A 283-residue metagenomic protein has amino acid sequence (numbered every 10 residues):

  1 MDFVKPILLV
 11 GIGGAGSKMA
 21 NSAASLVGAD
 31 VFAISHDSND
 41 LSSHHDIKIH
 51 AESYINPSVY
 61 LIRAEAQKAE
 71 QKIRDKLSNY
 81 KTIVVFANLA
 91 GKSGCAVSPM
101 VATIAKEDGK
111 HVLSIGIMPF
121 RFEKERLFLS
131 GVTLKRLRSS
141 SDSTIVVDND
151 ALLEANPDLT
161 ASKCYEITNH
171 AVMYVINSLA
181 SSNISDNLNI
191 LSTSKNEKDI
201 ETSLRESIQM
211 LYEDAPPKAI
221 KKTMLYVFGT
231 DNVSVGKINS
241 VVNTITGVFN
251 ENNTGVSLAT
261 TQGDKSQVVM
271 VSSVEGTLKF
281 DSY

Functional and structural regions predicted by a protein language model:
M1-Y283: Tubulin/FtsZ superfamily GTPase core signature
